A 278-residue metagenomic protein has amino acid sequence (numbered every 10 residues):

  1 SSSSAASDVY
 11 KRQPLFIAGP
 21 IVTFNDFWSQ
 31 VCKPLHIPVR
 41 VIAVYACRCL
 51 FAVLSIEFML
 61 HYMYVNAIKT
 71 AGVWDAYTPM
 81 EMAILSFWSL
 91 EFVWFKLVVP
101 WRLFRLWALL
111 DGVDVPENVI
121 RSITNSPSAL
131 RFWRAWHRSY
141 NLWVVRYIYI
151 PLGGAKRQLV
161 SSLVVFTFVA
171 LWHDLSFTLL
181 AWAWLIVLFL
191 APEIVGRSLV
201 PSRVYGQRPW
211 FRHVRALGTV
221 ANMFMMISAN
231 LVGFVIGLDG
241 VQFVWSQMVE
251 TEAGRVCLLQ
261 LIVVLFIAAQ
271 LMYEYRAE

Functional and structural regions predicted by a protein language model:
S1-E278: Membrane-embedded transmembrane alpha-helical bundles that form the catalytic cores of multi-pass lipid-modifying
